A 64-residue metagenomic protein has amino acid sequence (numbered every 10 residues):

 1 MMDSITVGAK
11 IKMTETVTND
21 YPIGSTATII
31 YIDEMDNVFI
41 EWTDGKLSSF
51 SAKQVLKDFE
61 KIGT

Functional and structural regions predicted by a protein language model:
D3-T64: Basic/aromatic-rich interaction segments and small domains that mediate binding to polyanionic partners
